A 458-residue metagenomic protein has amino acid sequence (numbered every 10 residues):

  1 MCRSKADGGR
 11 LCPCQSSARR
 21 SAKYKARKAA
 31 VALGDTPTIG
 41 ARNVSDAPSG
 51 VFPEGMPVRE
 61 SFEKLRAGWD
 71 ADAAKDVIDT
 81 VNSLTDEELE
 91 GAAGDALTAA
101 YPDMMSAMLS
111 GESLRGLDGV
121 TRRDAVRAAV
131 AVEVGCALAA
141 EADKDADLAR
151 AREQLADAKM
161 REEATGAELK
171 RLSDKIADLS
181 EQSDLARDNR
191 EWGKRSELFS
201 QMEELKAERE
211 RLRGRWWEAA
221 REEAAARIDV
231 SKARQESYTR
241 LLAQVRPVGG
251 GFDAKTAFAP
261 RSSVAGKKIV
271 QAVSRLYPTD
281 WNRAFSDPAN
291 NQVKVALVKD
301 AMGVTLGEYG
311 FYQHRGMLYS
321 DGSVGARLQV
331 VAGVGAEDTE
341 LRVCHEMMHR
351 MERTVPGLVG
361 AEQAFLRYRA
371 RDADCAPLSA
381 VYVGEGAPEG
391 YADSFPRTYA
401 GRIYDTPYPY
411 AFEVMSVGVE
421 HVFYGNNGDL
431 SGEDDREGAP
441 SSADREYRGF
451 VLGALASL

Functional and structural regions predicted by a protein language model:
M1-S45: BZIP DNA-binding basic region
C2, G50-P57, F62, V77-D79 (+2 more regions): Active-site-flanking segments in enzyme catalytic domains
G8-R10, P48, V132, K175 (+1 more regions): Secretory pathway export signals and precursors
L11, V31-L33, I39, V44 (+7 more regions): Hydrophobic/aromatic hotspots within intrinsically disordered, low-complexity regions
R66-A74, D86-A93, M108-V120, T165 (+1 more regions): Charged, low-complexity interaction regions
A74-V81, T85, A100, Q201 (+1 more regions): Amphipathic, non-membrane alpha-helical rod segments
D147, Q154-K206: Extended alpha-helical coiled-coil "stalk/arm" regions that act as elongated linkers or oligomerization scaffolds
M202-A233: Amphipathic alpha-helical coiled-coil segments
